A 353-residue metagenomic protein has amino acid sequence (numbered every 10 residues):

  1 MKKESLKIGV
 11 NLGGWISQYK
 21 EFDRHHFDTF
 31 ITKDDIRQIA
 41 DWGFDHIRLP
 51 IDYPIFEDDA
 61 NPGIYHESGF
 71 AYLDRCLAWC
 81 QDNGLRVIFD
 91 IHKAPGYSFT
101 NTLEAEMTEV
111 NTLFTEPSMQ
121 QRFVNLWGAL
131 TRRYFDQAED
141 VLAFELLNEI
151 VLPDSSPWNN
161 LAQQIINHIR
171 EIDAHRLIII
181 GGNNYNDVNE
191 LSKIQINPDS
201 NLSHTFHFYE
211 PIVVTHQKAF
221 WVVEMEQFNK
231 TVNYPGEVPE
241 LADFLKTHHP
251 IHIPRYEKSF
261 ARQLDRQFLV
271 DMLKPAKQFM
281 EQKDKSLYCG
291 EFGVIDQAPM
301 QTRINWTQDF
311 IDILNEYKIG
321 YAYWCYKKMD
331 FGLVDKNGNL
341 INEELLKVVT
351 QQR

Functional and structural regions predicted by a protein language model:
K3-L177, G182-E190, N201, D330 (+2 more regions): Active-site mouth of glycoside hydrolases
E4-L6, N101, N111-Q263, V270-I295 (+1 more regions): Active-site region of glycoside hydrolase catalytic domains
E21, V214-K218, C325, L333-V334: Short conserved micro-motifs at the rims of enzyme active sites and ligand-binding pockets
H26-F27, F220-E224, T302-I304: Short, surface-exposed loop/helix-turn segments at secondary-structure junctions that function as lids/hinges flanking
T29, R266-L269: Mobile cap/lid helix-loop segments that gate and shape the active-site cleft of serine hydrolases
F30-D52, P275-K283, I311-I313, Y317-A322: Catalytic domains of carbohydrate-active enzymes, especially glycoside hydrolases
Y65-H66, A105-T108, Q195-P198, W221-V223 (+2 more regions): Short, hinge-like loop/turn segments at secondary-structure boundaries
A298-R353: Aromatic-rich peripheral "rim/lid" segments of glycoside hydrolase catalytic domains that contact and position glycan
